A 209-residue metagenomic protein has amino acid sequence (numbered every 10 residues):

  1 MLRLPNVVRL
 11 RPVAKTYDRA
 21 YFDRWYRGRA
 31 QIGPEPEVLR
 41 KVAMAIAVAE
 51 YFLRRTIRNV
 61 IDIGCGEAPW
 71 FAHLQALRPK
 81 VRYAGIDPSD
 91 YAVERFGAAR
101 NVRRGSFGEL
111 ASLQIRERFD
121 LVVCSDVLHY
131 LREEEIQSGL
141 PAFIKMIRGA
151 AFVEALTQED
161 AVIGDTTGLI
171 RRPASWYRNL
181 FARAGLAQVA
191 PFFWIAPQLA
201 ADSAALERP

Functional and structural regions predicted by a protein language model:
M1-I115, L131-P209: Class I (Rossmann-like) S-adenosyl-L-methionine-dependent methyltransferase catalytic domain, capturing the SAM-binding
V123: A conserved beta-strand element that flanks and buttresses the S-adenosyl-L-methionine
D126-V127: Short catalytic micro-motifs in class I SAM-dependent methyltransferases
